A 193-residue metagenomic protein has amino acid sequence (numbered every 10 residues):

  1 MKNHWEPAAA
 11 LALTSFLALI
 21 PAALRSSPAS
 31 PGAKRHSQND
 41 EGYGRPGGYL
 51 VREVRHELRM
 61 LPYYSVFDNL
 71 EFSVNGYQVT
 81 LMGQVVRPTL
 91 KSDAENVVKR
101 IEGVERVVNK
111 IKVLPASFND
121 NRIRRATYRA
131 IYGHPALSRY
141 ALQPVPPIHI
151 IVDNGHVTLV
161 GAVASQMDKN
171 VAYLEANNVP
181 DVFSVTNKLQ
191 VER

Functional and structural regions predicted by a protein language model:
K2-R193: N-terminal targeting leaders
